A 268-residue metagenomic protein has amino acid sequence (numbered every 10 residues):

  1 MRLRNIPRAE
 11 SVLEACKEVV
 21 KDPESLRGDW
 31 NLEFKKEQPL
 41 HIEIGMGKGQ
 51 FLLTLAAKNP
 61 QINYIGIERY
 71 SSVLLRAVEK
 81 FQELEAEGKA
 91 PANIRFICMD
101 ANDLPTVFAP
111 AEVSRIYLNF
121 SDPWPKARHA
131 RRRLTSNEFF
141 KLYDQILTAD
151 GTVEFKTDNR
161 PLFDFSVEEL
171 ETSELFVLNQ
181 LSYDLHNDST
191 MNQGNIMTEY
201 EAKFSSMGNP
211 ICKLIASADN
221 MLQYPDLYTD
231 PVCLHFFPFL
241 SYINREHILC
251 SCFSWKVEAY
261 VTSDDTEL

Functional and structural regions predicted by a protein language model:
M1-P39, Q61, L178-L268: SAM/dcSAM-binding transferase cores
I44-G47: Class I SAM-dependent methyltransferase "Motif I" SAM/SAH-binding loop
G49-L53: Glycine-rich SAM-binding Motif I of class I
Y70: Conserved SAM/SAH-binding beta-strand->alpha-helix loop
E79-P110: S-adenosyl-L-methionine
T106-R115, F120: A short acidic, Gly/Pro-enriched loop at the edge of an enzyme's catalytic core that lines a small-molecule cofactor
T135-A149: A short glycine-rich, Lys/Arg-flanked "PGG" loop and its adjoining helix->strand segment in the class I
D150-T157: Conserved beta-strand signature within the Rossmann-like core of class I S-adenosyl-L-methionine
